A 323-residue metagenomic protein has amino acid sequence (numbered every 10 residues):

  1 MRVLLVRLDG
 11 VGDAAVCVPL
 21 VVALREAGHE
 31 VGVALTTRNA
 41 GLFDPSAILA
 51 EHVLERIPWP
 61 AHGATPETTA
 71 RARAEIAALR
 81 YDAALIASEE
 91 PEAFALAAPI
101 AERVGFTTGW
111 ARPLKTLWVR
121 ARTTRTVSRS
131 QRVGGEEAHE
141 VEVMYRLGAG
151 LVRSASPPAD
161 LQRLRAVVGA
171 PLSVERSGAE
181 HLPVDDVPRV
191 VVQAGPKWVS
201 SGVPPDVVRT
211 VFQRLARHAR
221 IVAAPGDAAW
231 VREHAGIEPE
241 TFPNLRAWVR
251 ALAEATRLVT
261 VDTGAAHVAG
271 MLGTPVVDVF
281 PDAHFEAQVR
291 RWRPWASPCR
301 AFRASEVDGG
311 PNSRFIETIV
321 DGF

Functional and structural regions predicted by a protein language model:
M1-F323: Catalytic machinery of carbohydrate-active enzymes, primarily nucleotide-sugar-dependent glycosyltransferases
